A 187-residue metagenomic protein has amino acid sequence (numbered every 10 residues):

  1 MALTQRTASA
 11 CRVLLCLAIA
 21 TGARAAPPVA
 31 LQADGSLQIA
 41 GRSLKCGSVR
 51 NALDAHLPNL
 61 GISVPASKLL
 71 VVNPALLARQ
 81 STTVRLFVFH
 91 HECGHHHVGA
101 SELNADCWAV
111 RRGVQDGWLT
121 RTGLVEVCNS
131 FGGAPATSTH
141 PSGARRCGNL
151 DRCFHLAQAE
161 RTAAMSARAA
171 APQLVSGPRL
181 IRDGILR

Functional and structural regions predicted by a protein language model:
A2-V13: Bacterial N-terminal signal peptides that target proteins for export
C11-G22: Bacterial N-terminal signal peptides
A26-L69, N73-R79, C107, R112-R187: C-terminal capping/extension segments of zinc metalloprotease domains
V72-F87, G99: Short pre-active-site segment immediately N-terminal to the catalytic Zn-binding motif
F87-H96, D106: Active-site recognition of the HExxH zinc-binding catalytic motif
V98-G99, W118: Alpha-helix boundary/capping and short turn/kink residues
G99-A100, L150: Short, function-defining helix-loop hinge/capping sites that tune catalysis or transport
